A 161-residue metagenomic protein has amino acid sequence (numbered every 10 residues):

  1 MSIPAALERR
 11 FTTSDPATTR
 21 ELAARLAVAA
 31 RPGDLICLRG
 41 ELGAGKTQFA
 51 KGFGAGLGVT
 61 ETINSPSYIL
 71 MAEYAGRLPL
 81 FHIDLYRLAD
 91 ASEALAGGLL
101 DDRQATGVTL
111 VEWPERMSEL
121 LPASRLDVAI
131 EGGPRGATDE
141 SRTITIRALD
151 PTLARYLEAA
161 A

Functional and structural regions predicted by a protein language model:
S2-R10, S92, L100-A161: Short phosphate-coordinating micro-motif centered on Lys-Gly-acidic
I3-R25: N-terminal pre-Walker A segment at the start of P-loop NTPase domains
A27-P32: Phosphate-binding P-loop
I36-L38: Hydrophobic anchor at the beta1->P-loop junction of P-loop NTPases
G43: Walker A (P-loop) phosphate-binding loop of P-loop NTPases
K46: Conserved lysine of the Walker
T62-S67, E73-W113: Conserved nucleotide-sensing/catalytic segment adjacent to the nucleotide-binding pocket in NTP-handling enzymes
